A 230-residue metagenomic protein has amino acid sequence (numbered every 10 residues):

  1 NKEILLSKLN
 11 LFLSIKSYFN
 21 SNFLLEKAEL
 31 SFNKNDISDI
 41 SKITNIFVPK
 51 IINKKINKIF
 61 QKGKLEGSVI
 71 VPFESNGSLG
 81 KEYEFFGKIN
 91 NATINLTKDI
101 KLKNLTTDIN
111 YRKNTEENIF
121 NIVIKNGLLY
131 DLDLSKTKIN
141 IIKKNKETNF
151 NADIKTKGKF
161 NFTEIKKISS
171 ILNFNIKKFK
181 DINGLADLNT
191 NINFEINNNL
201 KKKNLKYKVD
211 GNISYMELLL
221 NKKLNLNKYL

Functional and structural regions predicted by a protein language model:
N1, S7-L230: Membrane-proximal interfacial segments on either side of biological membranes
